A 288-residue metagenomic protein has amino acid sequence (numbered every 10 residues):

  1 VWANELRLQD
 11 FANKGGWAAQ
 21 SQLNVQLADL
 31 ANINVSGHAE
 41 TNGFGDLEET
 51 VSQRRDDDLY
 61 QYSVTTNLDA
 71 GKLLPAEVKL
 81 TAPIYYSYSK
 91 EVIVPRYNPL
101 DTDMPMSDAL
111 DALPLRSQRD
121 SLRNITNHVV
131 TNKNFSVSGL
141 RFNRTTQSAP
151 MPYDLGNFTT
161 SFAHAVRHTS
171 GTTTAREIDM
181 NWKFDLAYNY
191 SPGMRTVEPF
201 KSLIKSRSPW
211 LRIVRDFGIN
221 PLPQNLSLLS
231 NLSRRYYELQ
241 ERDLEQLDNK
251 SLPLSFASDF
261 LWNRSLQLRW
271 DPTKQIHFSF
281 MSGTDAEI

Functional and structural regions predicted by a protein language model:
V1-I288: Exposed, low-structure sequence patches enriched in small/polar residues
